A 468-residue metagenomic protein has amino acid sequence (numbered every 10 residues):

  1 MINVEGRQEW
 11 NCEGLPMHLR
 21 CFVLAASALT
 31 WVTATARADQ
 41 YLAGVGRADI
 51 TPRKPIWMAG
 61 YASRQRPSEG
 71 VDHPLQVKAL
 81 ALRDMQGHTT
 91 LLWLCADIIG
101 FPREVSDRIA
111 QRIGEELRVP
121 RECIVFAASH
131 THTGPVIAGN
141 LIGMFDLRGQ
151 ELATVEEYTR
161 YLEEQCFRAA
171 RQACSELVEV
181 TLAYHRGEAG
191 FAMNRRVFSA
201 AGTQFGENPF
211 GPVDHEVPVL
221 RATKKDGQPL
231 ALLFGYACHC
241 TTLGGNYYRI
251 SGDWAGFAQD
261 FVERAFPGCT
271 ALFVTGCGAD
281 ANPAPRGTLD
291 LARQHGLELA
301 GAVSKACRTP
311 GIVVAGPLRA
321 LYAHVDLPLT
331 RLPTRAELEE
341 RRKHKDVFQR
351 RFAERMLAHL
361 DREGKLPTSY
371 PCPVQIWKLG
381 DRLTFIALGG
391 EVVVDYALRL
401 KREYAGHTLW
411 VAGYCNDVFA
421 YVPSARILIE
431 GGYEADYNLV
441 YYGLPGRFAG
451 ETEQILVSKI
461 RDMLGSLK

Functional and structural regions predicted by a protein language model:
E5-V23: Bacterial N-terminal signal peptides that target proteins for export
C21-W31: Bacterial N-terminal signal peptides
A34-A38: Sec/Tat signal peptide C-region and signal peptidase I cleavage site
D39-A127, T131-T270, V274-G278, G287-L297 (+2 more regions): Conserved beta-alpha junction segments in alpha/beta enzyme cores
A281: Catalytic histidine-centered segment of alpha/beta-hydrolase-like enzymes
A300: Charged, flexible cofactor/metal-binding loops and thiol motifs
